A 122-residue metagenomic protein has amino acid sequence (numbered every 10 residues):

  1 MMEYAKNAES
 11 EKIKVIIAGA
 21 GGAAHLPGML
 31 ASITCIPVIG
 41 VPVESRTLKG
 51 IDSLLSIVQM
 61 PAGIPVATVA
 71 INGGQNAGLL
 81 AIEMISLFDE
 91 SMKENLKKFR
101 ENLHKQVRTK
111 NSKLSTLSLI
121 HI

Functional and structural regions predicted by a protein language model:
M2-A5, A31, D52-V58, G78-I82: Predominant activation on well-ordered alpha-helical scaffold segments within soluble catalytic domains
Y4-P42: Glycine-rich phosphate-binding loop
I13-A23, V66-G74, L96: Short, basic, helix/turn surface patches
A20-M29, L48-I51, G74-G78: Short glycine/serine/threonine-rich phosphate/pyrophosphate-binding segments that cradle anionic phosphate groups
I33-A70, K93-N95: Short, acidic/small-residue loops that bind anionic groups at enzyme active sites
N72-R108: A charged, well-structured terminal subsegment
V107-L117: Long, charged amphipathic helices and adjacent flexible linkers at domain junctions
I120-I122: Conserved small/polar residues in nucleotide/adenosyl-binding loops
